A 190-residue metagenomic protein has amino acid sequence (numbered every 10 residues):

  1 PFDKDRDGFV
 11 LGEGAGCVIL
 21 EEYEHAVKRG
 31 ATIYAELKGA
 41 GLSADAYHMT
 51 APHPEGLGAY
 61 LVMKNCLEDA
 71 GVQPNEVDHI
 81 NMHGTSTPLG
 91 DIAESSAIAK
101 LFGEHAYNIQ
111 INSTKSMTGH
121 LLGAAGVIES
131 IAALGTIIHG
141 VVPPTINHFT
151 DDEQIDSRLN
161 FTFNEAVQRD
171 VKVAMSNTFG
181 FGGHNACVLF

Functional and structural regions predicted by a protein language model:
P1-A70, D78-H79: Condensing-enzyme catalytic core mediating Claisen C-C bond formation in acyl metabolism
P1-H25, A125-F190: Conserved beta-strand-centric core segments of catalytic alpha/beta enzyme folds
P1-L11, S95-V127: Conserved catalytic cysteine-centered active-site region of acyl-thioester-dependent Claisen-condensing enzymes
V10, G14, V18, T32 (+8 more regions): Conserved active-site and cofactor/substrate-binding residues in soluble primary-metabolism enzymes
H25, H48, H83, H120 (+1 more regions): Histidine-centered active-site/metal-ligand motif
T32-A40, N75-M82, I109-S116, P144-D152: Beta-strand segments within the central parallel beta-sheet cores of soluble alpha/beta enzyme folds
Y47-G56, T85-F102, L121-I128, N160: Short glycine/threonine-rich loop-to-helix capping motif typified by GTGT followed within a few residues by an Asp-Pro
V62-A70, A97, L101, A133 (+1 more regions): Stable alpha-helical structural segments in soluble proteins, enriched in small hydrophobic residues
